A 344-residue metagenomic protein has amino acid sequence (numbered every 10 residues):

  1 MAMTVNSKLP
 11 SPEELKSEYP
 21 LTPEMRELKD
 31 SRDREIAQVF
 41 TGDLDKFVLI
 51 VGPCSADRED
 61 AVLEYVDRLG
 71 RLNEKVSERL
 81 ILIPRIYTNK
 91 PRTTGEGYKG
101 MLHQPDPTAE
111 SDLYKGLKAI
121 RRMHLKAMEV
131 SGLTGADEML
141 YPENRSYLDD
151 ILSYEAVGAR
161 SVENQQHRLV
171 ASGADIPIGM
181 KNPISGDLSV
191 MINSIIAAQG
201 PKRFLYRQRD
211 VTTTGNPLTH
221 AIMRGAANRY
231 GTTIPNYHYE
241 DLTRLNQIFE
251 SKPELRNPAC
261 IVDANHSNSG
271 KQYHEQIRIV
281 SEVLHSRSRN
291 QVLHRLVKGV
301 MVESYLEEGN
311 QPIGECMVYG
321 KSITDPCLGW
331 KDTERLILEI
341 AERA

Functional and structural regions predicted by a protein language model:
M1-T41: N- or domain-start disorder-to-order transition segments that initiate the globular core
L28-K46, A61-K75, L82: Generic N-terminal targeting/processing segments that precede catalytic cores or assembly contacts
F40-D43, G70-S77, L125-V130, T213 (+1 more regions): Acidic (Asp/Glu)-rich catalytic clusters
V48-A61, D325: Conserved phosphate/anionic-ligand binding catalytic regions in large, soluble enzymes, centered on
G52, V262, G329: Conserved, mostly hydrophobic/aromatic
C54-D57, N257, N265-K271: Short acidic, Gly/Ser-rich segments with clustered Asp/Glu that frequently serve as metal-coordination loops in enzyme
V66, R79-R244, H266-E282, S286-E315 (+1 more regions): Active-site-facing alpha/beta catalytic cores
Y305-A344: Internal helix-turn-beta structural module
